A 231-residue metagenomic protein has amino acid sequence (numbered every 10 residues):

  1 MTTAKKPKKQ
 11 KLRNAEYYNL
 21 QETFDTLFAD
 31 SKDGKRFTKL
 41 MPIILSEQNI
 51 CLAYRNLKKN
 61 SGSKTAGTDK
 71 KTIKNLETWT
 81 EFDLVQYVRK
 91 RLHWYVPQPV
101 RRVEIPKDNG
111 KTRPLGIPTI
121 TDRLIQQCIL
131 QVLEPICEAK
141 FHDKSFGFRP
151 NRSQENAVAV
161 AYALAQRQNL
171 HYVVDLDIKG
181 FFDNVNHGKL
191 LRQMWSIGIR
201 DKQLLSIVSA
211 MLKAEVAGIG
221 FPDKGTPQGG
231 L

Functional and structural regions predicted by a protein language model:
M1-F82: Non-catalytic, polymerase-adjacent accessory regions of viral genome-replication enzymes
T2, A15, G116, I120-L130 (+5 more regions): Duplex nucleic acid-engaging cores and interfaces of nucleic-acid transaction enzymes
Q21, T38, Q48-R55, K70 (+7 more regions): Non-catalytic, well-ordered alpha-helical scaffold segments
T23-T26, D30, N56, N60 (+4 more regions): Generic, well-ordered alpha-helical scaffold segments in large soluble proteins
D33-F37, I50, S63-A66, E138 (+3 more regions): Intrinsically disordered or highly flexible coil/loop and linker segments, enriched in small and charged/polar residues
S61-N75, Q98-L124, K140-S153, E215-L231: Short, conserved non-catalytic motifs in the polymerase core
N75-P97: Amphipathic alpha-helical blocks
L84, P99, K140-K144, R149 (+1 more regions): Conserved polymerase palm-domain catalytic core
